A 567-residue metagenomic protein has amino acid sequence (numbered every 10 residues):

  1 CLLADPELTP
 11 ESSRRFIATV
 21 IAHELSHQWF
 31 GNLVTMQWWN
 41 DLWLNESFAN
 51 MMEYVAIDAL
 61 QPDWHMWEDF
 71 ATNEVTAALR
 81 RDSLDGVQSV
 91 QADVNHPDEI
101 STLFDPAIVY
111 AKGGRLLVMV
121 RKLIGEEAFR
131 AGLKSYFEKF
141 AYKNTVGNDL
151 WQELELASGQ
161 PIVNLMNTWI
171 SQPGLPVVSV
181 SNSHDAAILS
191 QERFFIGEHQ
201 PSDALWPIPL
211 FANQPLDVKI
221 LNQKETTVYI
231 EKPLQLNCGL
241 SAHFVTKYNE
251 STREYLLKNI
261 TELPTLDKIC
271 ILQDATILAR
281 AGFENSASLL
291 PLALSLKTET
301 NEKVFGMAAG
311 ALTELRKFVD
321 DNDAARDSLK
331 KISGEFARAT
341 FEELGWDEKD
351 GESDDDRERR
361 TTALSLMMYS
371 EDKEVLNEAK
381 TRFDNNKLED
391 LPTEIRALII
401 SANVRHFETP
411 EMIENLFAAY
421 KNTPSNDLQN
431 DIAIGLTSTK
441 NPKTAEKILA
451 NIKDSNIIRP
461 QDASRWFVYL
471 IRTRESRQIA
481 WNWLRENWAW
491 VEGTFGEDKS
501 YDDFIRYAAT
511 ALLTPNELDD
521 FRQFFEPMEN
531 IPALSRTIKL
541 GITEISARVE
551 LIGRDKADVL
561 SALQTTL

Functional and structural regions predicted by a protein language model:
C1-Q200, E314, D321-L344, E358 (+2 more regions): Hydrophobic alpha-helical and helix-loop surface patches within well-folded domains that function as non-catalytic
V75-T76, R80, K112-G113, S183 (+4 more regions): Long, ordered, helix-rich scaffold segments
Q172-G174, A204, N222: Residues that act as N-cap/strand-start positions at coil-to-secondary-structure junctions
P207-A212: Short polybasic amphipathic segments
